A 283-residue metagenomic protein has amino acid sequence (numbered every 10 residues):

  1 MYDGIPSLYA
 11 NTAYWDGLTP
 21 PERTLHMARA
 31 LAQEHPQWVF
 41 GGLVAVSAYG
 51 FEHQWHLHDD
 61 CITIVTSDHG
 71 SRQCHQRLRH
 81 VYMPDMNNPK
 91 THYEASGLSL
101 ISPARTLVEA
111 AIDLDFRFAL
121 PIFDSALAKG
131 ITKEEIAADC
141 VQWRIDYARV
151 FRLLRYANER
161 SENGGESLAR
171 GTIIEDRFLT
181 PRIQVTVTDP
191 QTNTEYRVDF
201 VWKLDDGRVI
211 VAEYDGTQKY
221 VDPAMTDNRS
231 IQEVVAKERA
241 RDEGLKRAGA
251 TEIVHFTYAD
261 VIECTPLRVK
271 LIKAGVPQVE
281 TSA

Functional and structural regions predicted by a protein language model:
M1-I145, S282-A283: Short gly/ser-rich loop at a beta-strand->alpha-helix junction or flexible surface loop bordering the NTP-binding
L127-A283: Surface segments flanking catalytic/ligand-binding clefts of nucleic-acid enzymes
